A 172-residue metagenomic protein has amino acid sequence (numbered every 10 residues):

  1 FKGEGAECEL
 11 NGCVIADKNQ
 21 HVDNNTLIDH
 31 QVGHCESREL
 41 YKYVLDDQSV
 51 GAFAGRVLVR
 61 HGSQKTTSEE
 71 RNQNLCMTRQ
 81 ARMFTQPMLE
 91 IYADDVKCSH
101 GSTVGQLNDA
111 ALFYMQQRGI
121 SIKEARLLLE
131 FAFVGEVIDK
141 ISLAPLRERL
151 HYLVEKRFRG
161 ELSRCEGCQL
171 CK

Functional and structural regions predicted by a protein language model:
F1-F113, Q117-I120, V134, I138-K172: Conserved beta-strand/loop scaffold segments within soluble protein domains that form the structured core and edges
